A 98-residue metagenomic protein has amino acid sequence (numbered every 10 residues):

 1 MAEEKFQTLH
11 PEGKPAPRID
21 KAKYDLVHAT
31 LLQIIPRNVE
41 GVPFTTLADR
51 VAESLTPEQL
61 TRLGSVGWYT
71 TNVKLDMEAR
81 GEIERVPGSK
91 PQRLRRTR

Functional and structural regions predicted by a protein language model:
M1-Q33: Long, low-complexity, charged/polar intrinsically disordered regions in eukaryotic proteins
I35-T46: Short capping segments at the starts of secondary-structure elements
T46-A52, M77: A short acidic, leucine-rich amphipathic alpha-helix
A52-T70: Short, positively charged loop/turn segments that connect secondary-structure elements
E78-G88: A short, conserved structural fragment
G88-R98: Short, cationic-aromatic polyanion-contact patches
